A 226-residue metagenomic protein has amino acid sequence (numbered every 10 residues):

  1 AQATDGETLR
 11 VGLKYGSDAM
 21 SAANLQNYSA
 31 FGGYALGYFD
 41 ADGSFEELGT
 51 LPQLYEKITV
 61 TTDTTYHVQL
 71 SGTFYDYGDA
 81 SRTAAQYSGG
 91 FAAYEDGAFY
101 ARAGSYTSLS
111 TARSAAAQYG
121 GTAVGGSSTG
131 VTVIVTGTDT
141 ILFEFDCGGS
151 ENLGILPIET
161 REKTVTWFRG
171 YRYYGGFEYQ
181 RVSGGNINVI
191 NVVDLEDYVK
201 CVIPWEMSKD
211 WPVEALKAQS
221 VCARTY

Functional and structural regions predicted by a protein language model:
A1-Y226: Conserved, single-site charged/polar hotspot
